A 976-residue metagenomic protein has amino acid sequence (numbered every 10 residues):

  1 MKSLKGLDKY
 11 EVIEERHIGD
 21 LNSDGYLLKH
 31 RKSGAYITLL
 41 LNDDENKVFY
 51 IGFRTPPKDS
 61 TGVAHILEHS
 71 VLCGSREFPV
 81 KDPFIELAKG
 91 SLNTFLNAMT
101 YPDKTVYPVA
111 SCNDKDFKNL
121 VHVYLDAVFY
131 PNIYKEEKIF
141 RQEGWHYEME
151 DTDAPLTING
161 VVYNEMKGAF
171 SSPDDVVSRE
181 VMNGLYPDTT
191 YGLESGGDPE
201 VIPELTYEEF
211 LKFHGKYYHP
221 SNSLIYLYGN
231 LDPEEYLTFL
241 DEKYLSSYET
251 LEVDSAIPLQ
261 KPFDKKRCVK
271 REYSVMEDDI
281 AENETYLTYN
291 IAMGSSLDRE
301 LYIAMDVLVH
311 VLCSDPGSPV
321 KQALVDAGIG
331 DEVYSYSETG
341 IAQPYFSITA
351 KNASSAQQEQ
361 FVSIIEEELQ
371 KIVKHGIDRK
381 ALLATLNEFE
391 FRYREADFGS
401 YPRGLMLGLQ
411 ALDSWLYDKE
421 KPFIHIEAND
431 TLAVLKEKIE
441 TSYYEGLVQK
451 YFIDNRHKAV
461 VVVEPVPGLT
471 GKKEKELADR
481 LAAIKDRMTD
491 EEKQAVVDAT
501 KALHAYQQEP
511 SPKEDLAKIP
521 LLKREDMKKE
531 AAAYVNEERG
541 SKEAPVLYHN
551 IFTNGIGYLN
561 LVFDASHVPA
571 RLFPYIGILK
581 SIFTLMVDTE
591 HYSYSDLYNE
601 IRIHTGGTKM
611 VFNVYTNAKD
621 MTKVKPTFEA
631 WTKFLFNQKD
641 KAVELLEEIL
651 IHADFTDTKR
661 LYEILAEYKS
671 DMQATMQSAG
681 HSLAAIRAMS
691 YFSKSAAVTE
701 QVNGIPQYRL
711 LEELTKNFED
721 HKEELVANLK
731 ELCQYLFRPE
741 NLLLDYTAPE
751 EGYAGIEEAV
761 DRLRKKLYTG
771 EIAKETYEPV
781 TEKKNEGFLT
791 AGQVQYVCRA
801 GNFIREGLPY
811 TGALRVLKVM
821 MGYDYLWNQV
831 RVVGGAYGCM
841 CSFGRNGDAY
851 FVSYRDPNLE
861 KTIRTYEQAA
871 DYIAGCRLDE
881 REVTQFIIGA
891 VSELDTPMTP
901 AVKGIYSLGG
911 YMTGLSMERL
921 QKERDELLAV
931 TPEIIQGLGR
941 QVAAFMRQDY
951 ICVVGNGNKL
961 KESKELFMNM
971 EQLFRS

Functional and structural regions predicted by a protein language model:
M1-V48: Non-catalytic terminal extensions that flank enzyme cores
K2, G229, T385-N550, V562 (+3 more regions): C-terminal regions of mature proteins
K5, G74-R76, P83-F213, I303-D306 (+8 more regions): Acidic/histidine-enriched segments that form metal/cofactor-coordinating and catalytic pocket/exosite environments
L41-D43, Y50-G52, Y163, K167-S171 (+10 more regions): His/Glu-based metal-binding/catalytic segments typifying zinc-dependent metallopeptidases
V63, L67-V71, L579: Active-site His/Glu-centered metal-binding helix of metallohydrolases
S70-V80, M586-H591: Catalytic Zn2+-binding segment of zinc metalloproteases
L92-T94, T288-M293, C313-N352, G606-T616 (+3 more regions): A structural supersecondary motif
D151-N222, Y226-Y244, Y248-M276, A281-N283 (+1 more regions): Hydrophobic, small-residue-rich alpha-helical packing segments that form membrane-like cores
